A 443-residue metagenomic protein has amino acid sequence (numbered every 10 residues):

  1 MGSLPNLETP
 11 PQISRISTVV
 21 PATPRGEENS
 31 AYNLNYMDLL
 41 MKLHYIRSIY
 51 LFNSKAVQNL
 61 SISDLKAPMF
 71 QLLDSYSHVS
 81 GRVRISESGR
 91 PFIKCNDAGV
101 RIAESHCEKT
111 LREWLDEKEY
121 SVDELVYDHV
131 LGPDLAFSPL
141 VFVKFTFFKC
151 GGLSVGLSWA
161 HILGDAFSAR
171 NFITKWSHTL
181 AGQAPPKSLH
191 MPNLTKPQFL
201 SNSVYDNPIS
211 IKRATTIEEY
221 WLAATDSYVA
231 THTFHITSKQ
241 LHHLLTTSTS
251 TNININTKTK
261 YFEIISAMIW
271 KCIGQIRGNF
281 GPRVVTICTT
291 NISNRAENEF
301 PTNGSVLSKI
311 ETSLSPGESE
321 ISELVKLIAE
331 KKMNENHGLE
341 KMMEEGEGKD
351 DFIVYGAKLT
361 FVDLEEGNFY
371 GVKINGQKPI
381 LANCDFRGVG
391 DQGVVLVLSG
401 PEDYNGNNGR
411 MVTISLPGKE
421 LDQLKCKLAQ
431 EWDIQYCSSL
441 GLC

Functional and structural regions predicted by a protein language model:
G2, S48, N408-R410: Terminal and linker regions of secretory-pathway proteins
G2-P5, V362: Long, Pro/Ser/Thr-rich low-complexity/intrinsically disordered regulatory tracts in eukaryotic proteins
S3-L4, S14-S17, V372: Residue-level detector of alpha-helical transmembrane segments in integral membrane proteins
P10-N29, K42-E366: Soluble acyl-CoA-dependent acyltransferase catalytic core bearing the H(X)4D motif
Y32-N33, M37: Detector for long, low-complexity, acidic/polar, Ser/Pro/Gly/Thr-rich intrinsically disordered N-terminal regulatory
V354-L442: Low-complexity, glycine/alanine/valine/leucine- and proline-rich hydrophobic stretches
